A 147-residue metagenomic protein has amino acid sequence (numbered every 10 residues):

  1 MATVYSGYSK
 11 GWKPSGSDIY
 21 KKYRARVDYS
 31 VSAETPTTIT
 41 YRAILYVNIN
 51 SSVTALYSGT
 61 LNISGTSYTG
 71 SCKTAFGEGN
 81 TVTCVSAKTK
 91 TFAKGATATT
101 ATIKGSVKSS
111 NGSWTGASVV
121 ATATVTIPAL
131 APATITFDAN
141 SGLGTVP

Functional and structural regions predicted by a protein language model:
M1-A131: Mature extracytoplasmic or otherwise solvent-exposed domains
L130-P147: Secondary-structure capping and domain/repeat boundary segments
